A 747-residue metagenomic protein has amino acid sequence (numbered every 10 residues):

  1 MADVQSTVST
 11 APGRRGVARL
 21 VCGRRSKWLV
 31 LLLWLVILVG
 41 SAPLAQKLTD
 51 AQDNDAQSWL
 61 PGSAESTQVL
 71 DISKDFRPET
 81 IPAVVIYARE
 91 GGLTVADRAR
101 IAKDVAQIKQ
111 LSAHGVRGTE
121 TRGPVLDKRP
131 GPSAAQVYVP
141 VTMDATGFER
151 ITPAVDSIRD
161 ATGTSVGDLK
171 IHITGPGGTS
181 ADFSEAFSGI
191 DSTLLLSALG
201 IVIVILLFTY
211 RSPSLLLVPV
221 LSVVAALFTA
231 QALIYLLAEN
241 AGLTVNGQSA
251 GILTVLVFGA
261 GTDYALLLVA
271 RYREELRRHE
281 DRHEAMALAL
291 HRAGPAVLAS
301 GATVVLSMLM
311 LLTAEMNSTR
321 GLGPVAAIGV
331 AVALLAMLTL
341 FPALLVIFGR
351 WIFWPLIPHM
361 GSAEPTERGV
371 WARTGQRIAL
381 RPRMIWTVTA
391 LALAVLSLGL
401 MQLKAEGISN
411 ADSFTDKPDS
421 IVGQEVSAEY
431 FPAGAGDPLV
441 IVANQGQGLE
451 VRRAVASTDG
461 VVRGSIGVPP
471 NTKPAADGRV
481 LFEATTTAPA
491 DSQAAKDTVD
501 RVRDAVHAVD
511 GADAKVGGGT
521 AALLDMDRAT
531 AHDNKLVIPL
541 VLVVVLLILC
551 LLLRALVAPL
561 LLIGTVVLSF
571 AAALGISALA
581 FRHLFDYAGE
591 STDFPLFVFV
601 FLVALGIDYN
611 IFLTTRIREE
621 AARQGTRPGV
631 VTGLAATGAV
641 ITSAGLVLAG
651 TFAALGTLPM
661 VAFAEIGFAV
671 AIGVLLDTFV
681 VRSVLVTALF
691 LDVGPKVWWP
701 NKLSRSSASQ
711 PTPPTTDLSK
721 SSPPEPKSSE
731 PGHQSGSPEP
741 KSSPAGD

Functional and structural regions predicted by a protein language model:
M1-Q52, H114, T146-A405, G511 (+1 more regions): Membrane-embedded transmembrane helical bundles of large multi-pass transporters/channels
D55: P-loop NTPase catalytic nucleotide-binding module
G62-P82, E90-S180, Q402-G589, I611 (+1 more regions): Structured non-transmembrane domains adjacent to transmembrane bundles in polytopic membrane proteins
